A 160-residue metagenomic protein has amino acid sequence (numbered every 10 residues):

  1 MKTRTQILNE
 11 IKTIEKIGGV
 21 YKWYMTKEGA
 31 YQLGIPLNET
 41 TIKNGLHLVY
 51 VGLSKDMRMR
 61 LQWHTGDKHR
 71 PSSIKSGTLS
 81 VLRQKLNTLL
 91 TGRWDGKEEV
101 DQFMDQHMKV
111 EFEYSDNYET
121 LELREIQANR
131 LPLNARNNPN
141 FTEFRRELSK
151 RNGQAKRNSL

Functional and structural regions predicted by a protein language model:
M1-L160: Boundary/linker segments flanking structured domains
